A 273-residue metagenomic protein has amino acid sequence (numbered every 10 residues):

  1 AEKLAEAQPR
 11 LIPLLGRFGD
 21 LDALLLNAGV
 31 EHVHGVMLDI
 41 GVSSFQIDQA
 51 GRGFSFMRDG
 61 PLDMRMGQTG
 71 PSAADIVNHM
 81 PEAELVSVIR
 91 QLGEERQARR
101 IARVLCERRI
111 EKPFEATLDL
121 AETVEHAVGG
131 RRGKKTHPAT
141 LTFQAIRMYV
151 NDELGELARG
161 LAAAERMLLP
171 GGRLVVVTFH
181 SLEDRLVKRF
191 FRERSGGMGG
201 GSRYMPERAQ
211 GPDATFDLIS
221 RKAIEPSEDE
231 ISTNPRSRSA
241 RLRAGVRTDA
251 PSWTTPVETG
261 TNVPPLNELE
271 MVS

Functional and structural regions predicted by a protein language model:
A1-S273: S-adenosyl-L-methionine-dependent methyltransferase catalytic core, i.e., the SAM/SAH-binding region
